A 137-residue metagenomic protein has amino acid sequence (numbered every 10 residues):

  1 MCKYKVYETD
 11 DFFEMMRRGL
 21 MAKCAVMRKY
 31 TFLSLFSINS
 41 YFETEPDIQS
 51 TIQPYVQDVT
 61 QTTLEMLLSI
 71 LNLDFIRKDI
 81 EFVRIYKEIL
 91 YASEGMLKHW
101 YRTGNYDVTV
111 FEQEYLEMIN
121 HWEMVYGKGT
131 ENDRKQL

Functional and structural regions predicted by a protein language model:
M1-Y7, A25, D47-L73, V83-K87 (+2 more regions): Amphipathic alpha-helical packing segments from all-alpha helical-bundle domains
C2-V6, N39, P46, N72-F75 (+3 more regions): Short, flexible helix-adjacent loops and helix caps
D11-M15, E81-I85: A conserved beta-strand->loop->alpha-helix hinge within the catalytic CA
E14-I38, Q61-L64, L90, K128-T130: Helical hydrophobic small-molecule/effector-binding pocket
A25, Q61, E65-S69, Y91-L137: C-terminal peripheral helix-coil segments that are non-catalytic and often amphipathic
R28-D47, K98, R102: Amphipathic alpha-helical segments used for helix-helix packing
L35-S37, Q49-S50, K78-D79, T109 (+1 more regions): Short, hydrophobic secondary-structure boundary micro-motifs
